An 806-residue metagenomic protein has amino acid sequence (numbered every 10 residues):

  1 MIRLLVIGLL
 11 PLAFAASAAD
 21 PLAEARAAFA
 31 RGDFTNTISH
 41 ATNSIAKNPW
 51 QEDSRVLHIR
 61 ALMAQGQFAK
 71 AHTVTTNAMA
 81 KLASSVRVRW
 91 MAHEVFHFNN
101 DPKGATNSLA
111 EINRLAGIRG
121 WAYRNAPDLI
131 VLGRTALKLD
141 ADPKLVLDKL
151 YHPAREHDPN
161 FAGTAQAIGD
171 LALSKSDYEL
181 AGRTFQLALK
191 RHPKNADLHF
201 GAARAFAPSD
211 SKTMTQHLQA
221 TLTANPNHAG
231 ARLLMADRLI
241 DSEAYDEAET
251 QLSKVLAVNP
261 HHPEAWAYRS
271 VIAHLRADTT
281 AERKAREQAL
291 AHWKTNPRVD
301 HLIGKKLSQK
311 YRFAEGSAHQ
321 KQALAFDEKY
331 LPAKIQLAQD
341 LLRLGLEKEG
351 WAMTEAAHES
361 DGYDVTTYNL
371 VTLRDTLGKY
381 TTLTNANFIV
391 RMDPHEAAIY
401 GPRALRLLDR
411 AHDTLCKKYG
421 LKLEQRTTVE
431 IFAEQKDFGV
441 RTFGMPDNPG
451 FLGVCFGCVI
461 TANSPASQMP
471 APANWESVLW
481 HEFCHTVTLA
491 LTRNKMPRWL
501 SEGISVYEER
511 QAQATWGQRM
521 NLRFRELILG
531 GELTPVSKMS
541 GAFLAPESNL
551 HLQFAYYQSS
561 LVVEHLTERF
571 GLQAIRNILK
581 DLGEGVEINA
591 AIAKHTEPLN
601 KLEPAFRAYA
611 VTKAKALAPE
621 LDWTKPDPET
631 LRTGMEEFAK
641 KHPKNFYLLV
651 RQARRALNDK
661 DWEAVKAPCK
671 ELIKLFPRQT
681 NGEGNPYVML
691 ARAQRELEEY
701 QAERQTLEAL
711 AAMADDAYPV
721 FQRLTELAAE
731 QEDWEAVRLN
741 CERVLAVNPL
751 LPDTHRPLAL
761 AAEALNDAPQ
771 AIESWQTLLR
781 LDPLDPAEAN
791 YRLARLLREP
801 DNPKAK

Functional and structural regions predicted by a protein language model:
A19, D53, R87, P127 (+13 more regions): Start-of-helix register in tetratricopeptide repeats
P21, R26, G201, Y268 (+11 more regions): Beta/coil-rich, acidic/histidine-enriched accessory regions frequently appended to metallopeptidases
R26, R60, E94, R134-T135 (+12 more regions): Residue-level recognition of tetratricopeptide repeat
A30-R31, A64-Q65, F98, K138-L139 (+12 more regions): Register position in tetratricopeptide repeats
T37, A71, A105, V146-L147 (+12 more regions): Single-residue signature of alpha-solenoid repeat helices
P49, A83, G117, P159 (+12 more regions): Short coil turns that delineate tetratricopeptide repeat
L57, M91, V131, A167 (+11 more regions): Canonical tetratricopeptide repeat
T73-V74, S108-E111, K149, Q216-H217 (+9 more regions): Juxtacatalytic substrate-recognition/specificity segment
